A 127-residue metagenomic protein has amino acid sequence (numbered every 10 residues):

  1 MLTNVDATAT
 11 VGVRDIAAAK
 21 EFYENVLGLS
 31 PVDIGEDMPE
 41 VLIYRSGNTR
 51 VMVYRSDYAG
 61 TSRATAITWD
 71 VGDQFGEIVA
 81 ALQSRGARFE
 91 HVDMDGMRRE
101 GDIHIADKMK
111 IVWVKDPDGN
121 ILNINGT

Functional and structural regions predicted by a protein language model:
M1-K20, A64-I67, N125-T127: N-terminal beta-strand motif that seeds the catalytic metal site of vicinal oxygen chelate
M1-L2, A80-T127: Vicinal oxygen chelate
A7, M38-E40, T65, R99 (+1 more regions): Residue-level marker for the onset of beta-strands and adjacent loop->beta junctions in well-ordered domains
T10, S30-E36, V92-G96: Conserved catalytic-core motifs of GNAT/GCN5-like acyltransferases
A18, Q74-V79: Short, conserved charged micro-motifs
A18-S30: Amphipathic alpha-helical segments
S30-D73, I121-G126: Conserved short beta-strand elements that form part of the metal-binding/catalytic scaffold of enzyme active sites
